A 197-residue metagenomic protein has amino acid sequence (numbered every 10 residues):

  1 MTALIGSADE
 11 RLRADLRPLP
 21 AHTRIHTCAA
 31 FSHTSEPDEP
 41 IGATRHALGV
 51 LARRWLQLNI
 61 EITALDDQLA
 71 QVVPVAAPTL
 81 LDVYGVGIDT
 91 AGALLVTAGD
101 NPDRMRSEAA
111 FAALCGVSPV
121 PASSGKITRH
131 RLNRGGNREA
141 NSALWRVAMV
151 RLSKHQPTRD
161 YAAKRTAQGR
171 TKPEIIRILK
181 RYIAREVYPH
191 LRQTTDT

Functional and structural regions predicted by a protein language model:
M1-T197: A detector of single, family-specific signature residues that are central to catalytic or substrate-handling motifs
